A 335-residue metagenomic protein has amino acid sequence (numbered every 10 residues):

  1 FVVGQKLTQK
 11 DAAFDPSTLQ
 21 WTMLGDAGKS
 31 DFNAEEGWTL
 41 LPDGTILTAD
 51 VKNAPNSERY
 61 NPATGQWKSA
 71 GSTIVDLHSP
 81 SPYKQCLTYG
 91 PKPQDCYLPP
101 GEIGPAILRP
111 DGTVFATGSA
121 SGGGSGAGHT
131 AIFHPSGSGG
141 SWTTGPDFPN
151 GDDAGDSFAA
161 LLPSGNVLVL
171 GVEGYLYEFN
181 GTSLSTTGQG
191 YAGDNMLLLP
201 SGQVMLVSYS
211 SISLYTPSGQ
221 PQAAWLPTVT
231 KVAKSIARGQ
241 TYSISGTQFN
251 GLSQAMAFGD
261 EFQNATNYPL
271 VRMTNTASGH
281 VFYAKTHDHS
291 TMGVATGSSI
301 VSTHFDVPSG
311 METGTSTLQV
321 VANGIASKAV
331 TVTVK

Functional and structural regions predicted by a protein language model:
F1-V2, I46-T48, V114-F115, V167-L168 (+1 more regions): Conserved beta-propeller blade signature
G4-Q5, A49-D50, T117-S119, G171 (+2 more regions): Recurrent small/Gly-Pro-centered beta-turn motifs in extracellular repeat architectures
L7-Q9, N53-P55, A120-S125, G174-Y175 (+2 more regions): Short glycine/acidic-enriched loop and turn motifs that connect beta-strands
K10-P16, N56-G65, G128-G137, L176-F179 (+1 more regions): Beta-propeller blade signature
D26, D31, S69, H78-S79 (+11 more regions): Immunoglobulin-like IPT/TIG beta-sandwich domains and homologous Ig-like subdomains
L40-D43, L108-D111, L161-S164, L198-S201: Residue-level detector of Asp-centered blade-edge/turn motifs that repeat once per structural unit in beta-propeller
W142, Q222-K231: Proline-enriched interdomain boundary motifs that mark the N-terminal boundary and often initiate the first structured
Y191-W225: Blade-level signature of beta-propeller repeat domains, shared across WD40, Kelch, NHL, RCC1 and BNR/Asp-box propellers
